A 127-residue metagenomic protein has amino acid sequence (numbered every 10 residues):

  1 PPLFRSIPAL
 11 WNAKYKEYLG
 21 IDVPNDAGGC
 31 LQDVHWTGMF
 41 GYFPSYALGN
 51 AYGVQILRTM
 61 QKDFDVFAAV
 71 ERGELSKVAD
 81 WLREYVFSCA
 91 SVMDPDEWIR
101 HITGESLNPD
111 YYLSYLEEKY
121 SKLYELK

Functional and structural regions predicted by a protein language model:
P1-K127: C-terminal, non-catalytic "cap/extension" segments appended to globular domains
